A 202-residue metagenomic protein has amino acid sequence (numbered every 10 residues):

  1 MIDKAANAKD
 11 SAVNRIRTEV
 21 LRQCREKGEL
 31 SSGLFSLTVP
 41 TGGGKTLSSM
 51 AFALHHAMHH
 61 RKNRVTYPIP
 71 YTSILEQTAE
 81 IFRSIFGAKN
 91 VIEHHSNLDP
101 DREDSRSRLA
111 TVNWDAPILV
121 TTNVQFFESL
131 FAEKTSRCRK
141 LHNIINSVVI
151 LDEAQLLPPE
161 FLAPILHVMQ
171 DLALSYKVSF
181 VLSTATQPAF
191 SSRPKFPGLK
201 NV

Functional and structural regions predicted by a protein language model:
M1-V202: N-terminal helicase ATP-binding lobe
